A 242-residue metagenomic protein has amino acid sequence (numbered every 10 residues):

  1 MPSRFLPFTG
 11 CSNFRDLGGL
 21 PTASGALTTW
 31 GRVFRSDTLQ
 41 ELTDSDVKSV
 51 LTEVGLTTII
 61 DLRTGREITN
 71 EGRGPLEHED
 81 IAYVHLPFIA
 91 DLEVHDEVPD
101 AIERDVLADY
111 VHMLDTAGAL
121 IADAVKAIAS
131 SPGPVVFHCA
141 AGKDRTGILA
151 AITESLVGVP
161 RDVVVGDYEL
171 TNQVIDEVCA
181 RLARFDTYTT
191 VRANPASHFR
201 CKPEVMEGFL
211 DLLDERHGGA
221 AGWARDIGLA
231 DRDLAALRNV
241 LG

Functional and structural regions predicted by a protein language model:
M1-V136, I148-G242: Cys-dependent protein tyrosine phosphatase-like superfamily
A141, R145-T146: Ser/Thr-glycine-rich phosphate-binding loops at phosphate-binding pockets of nucleotides, nucleotide cofactors
